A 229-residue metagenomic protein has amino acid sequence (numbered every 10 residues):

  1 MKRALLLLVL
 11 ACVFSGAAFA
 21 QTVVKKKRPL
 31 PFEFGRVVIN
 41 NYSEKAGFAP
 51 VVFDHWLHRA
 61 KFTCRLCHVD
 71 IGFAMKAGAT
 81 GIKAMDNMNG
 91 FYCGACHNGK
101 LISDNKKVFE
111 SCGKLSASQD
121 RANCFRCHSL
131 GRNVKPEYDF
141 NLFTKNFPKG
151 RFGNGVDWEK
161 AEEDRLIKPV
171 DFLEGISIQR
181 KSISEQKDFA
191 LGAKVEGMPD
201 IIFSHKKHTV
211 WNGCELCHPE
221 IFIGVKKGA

Functional and structural regions predicted by a protein language model:
A4-V13: Sec-dependent N-terminal signal peptides
F14-A20: Sec/Tat signal peptide C-region and signal peptidase I cleavage site
V24-Y42, C112-G113, S118-E196: Primarily the internal scaffold of c-type cytochrome electron-transfer domains, especially repeated/multiheme c-type
E44-W56, F62-N146, A190-A229: Inter-heme linker and motif-flanking segments adjacent to c-type heme-binding CXXCH motifs in c-type cytochromes
